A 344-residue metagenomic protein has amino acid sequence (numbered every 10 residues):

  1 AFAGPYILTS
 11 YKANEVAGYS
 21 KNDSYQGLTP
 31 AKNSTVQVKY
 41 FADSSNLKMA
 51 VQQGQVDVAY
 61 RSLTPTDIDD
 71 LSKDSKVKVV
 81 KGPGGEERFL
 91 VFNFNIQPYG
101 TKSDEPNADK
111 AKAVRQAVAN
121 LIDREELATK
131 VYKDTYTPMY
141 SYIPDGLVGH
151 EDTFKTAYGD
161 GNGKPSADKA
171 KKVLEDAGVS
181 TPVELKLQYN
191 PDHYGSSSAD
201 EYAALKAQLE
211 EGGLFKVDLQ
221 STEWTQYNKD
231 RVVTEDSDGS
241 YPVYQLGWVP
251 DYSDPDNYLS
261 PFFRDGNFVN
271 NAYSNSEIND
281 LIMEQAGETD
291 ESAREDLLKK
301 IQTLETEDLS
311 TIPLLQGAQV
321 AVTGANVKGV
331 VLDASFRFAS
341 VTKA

Functional and structural regions predicted by a protein language model:
A1-P30: Gly/Pro-rich hinge or "lid" segments in bacterial periplasmic/extracellular proteins
F2, T29-S34, K112, K164-K186: Immediate post-signal peptide segment of exported/extracytoplasmic ligand-binding proteins
G4-P5, N33-T35, G85-Y140, V183-Y194 (+1 more regions): Alpha-helical secondary-structure segments
A13, E175-P250, Q319: Ligand/substrate-recognition segments at binding pockets and active sites
S24-D70: Ligand-site clamp/hinge motif
V80-I96, R264-N279: Periplasmic-binding protein-like
A119-D152, S197-K206, V232-A344: Detector for C-terminal structural segments
T137-D176, H193-S198: Structural transition elements
